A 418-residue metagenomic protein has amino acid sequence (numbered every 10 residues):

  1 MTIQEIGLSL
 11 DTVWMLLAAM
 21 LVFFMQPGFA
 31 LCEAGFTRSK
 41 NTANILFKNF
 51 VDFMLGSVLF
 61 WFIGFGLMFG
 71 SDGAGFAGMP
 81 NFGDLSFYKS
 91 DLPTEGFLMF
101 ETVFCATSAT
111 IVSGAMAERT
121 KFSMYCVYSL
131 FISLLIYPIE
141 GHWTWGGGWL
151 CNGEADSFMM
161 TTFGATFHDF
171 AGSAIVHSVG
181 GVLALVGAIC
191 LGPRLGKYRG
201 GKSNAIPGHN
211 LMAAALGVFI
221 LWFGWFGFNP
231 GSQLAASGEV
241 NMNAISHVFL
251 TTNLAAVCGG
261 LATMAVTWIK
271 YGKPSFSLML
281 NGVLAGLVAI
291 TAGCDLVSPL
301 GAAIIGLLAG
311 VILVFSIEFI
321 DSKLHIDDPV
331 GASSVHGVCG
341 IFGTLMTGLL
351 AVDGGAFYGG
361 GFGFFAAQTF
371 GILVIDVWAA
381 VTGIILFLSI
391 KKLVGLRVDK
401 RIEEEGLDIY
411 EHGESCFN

Functional and structural regions predicted by a protein language model:
M1-N418: Glycine- and aromatic-enriched membrane alpha-helices
